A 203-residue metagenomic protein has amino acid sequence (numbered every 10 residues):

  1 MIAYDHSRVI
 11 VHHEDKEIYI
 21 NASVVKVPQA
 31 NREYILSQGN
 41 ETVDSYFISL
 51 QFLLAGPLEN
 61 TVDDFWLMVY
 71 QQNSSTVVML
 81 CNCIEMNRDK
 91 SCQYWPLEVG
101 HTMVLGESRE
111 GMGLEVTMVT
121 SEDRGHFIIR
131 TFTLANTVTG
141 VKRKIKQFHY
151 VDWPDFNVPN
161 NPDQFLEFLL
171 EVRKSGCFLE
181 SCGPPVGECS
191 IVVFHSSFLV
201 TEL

Functional and structural regions predicted by a protein language model:
I2-L203: Cys-based phosphatases of the PTP/DUSP/CDC25 superfamily and their flanking regulatory architecture
